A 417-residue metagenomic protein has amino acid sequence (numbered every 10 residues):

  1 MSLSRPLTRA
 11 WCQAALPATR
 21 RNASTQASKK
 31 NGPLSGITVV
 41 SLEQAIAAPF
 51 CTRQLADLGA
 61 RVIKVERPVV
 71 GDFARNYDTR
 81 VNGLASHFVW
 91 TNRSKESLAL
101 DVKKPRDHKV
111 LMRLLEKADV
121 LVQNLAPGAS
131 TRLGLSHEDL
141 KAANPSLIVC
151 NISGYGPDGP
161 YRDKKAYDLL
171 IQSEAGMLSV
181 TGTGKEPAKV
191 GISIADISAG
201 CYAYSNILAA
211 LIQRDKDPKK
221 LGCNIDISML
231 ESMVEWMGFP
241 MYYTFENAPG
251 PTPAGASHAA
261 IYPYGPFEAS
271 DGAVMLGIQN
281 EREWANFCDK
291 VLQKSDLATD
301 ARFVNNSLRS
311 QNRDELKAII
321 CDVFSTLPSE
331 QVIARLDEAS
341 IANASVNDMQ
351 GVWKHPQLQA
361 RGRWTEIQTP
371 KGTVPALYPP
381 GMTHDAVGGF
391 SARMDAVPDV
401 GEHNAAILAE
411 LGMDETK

Functional and structural regions predicted by a protein language model:
S2-D217, D399, A405-K417: N-terminal helix-loop segment corresponding to the beta1-alpha1 unit of nucleotide/adenylate-binding folds
K30, Q368-T416: Flexible, small-/acidic-enriched active-site or ligand-binding loops
V69, Y155-G156, M229-V234, D271-A273 (+2 more regions): Glycine-rich beta-alpha junction loops
F88, P251-A259, Y264-P266, L276 (+2 more regions): Short Gly/Pro-enriched turn/cap motifs at secondary-structure boundaries
P157, G184-I194, D215-M233, T252-A259: Conserved Rossmann-fold dehydrogenase catalytic segment
G200-C223, E235, F239-N247, C288-A298: Oxidoreductase and adenylate-handling cofactor-binding alpha/beta cores
Y262-A339, N343: Aromatic-enriched alpha-helical interface/lid elements that frame and gate functional surfaces
D337-L358: Conserved PLP cofactor-binding pocket of PLP-dependent enzymes
